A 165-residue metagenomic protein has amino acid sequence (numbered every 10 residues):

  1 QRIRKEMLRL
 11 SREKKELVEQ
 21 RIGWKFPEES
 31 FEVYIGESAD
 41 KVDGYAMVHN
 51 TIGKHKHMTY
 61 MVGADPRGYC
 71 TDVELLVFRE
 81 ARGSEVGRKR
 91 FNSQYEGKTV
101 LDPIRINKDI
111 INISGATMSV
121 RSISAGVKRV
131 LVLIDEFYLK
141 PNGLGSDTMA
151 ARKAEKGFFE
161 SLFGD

Functional and structural regions predicted by a protein language model:
Q1-R121, A125-D165: Flexible, solvent-exposed loop/hinge segments and secondary-structure transition points
